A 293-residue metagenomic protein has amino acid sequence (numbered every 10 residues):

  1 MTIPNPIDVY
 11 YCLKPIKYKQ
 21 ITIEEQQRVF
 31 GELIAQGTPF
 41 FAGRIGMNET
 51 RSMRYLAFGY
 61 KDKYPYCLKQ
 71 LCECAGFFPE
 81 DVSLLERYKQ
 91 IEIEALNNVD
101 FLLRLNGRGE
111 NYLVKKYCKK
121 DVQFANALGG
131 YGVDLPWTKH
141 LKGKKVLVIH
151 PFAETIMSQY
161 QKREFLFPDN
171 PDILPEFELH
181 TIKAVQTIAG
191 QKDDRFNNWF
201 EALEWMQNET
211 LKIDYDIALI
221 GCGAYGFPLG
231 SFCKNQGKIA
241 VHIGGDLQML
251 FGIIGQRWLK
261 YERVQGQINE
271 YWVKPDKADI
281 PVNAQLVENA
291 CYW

Functional and structural regions predicted by a protein language model:
M1-E178: Electropositive, gly/pro-rich neighborhoods at or near active sites that engage anionic ligands
E25-V29, L85-Y88, E201-I213, Y225: A short, acidic, amphipathic alpha-helical segment used as a generic capping/interface helix at domain edges
G43, I182-V185, I243: Hydrophobic residues at beta-strand termini and immediately following loops that shape nucleotide-binding pockets
F78, W205-I217, G221, W272-A290: Extended, charge-rich low-complexity interaction segments
L147-I149, N197-W205, K260-K274: A polyampholytic, Gly/Pro-enriched intrinsically disordered region
H150, Y215-L229, H242-G244: Glycine-rich anion-binding loop/nest that anchors nucleotide
E176-I217: A mid-sequence, solvent-exposed acidic-amphipathic segment
P228-W293: C-terminal functional extensions of proteins
